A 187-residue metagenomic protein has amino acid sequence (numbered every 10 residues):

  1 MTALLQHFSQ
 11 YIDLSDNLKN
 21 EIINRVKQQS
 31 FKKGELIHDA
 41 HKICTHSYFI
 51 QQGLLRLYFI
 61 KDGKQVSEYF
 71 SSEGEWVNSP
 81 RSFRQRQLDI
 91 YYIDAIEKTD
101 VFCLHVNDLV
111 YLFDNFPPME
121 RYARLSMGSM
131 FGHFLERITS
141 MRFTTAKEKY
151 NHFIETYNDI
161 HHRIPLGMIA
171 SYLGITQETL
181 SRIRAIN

Functional and structural regions predicted by a protein language model:
M1-K27, S82: Cyclic nucleotide-binding regulatory module and flanking cytosolic helices
Q29-F31, S71: Hydrophobic residues at beta-strand termini and immediately following loops that shape nucleotide-binding pockets
L36-E97: Cyclic nucleotide-binding regulatory domains
Y58, S79-P80, Y111-L112, F153 (+1 more regions): Residues that scaffold the ATP/ADP-binding catalytic core of kinase and kinase-like folds
D89, D108-T145: A small-molecule sensor/coupling module
T144-N187: Phosphate-/nucleic-acid-contacting segments
